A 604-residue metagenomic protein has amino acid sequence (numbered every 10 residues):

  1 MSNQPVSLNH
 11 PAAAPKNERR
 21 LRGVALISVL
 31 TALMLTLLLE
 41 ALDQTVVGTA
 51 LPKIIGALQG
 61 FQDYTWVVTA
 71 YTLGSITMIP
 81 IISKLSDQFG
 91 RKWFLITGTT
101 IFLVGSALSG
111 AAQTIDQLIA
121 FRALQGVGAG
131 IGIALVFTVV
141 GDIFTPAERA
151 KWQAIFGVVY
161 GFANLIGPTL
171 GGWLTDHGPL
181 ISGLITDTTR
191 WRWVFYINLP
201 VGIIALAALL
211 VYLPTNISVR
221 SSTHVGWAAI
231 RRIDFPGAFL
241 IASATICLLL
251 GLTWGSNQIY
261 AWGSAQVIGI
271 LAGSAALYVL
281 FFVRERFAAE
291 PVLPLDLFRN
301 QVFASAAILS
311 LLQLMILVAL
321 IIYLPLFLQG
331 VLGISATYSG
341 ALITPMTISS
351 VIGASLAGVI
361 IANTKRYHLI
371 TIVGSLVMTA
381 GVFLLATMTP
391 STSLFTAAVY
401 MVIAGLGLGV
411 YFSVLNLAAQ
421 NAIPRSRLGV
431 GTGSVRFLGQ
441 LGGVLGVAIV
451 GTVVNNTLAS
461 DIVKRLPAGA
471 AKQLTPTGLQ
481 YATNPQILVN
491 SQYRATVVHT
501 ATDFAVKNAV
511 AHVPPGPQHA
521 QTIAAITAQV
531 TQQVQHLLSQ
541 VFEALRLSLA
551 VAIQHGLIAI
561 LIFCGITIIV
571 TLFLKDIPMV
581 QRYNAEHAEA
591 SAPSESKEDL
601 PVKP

Functional and structural regions predicted by a protein language model:
M1-V29, L33, A208-S218, L280-V283 (+2 more regions): Transmembrane-helix exit segments and adjacent C-terminal regions of multi-pass membrane proteins
V24-I79, S83, Q117, I233-P236 (+6 more regions): Transmembrane core module of solute transporters
I54-I55, L85-S86, L170-D187, L252 (+4 more regions): Interfacial helix-cap and linker-helix signal at transmembrane-aqueous boundaries of multi-pass secondary transporters
Y64-T65, F94, W152, V194-I197 (+4 more regions): Alpha-helical transmembrane segments of multi-pass secondary-active solute transporters
S83-A238, I348: Helix-loop-helix hairpins in multi-pass membrane proteins, especially solute transporters
A107-A111, L206-V211, V279-F282, F383-A386 (+4 more regions): Membrane-embedded alpha-helical segments of multi-pass transporters/permeases
F137, Q153, V159-Y160, D176-P179 (+5 more regions): Small-residue-rich alpha-helical segments with characteristic i,i+4
S218-H224, E290-D296, V463-R465, P578-E589: Short, Lys/Arg-enriched, Gly/Pro-containing loop segments at transmembrane-helix junctions of multi-pass membrane
